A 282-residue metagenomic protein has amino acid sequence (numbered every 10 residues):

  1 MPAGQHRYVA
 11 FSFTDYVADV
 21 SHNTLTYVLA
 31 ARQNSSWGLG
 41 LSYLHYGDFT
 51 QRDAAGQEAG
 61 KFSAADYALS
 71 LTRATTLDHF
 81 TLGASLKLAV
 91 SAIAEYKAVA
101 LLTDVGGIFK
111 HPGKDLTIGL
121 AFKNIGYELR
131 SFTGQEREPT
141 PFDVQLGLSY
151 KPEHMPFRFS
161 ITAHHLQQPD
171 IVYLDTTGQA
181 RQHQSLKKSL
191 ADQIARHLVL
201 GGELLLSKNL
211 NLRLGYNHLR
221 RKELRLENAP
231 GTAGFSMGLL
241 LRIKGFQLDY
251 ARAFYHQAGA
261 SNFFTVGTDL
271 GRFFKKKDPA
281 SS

Functional and structural regions predicted by a protein language model:
M1-S282: Subset of outer-membrane beta-barrel
